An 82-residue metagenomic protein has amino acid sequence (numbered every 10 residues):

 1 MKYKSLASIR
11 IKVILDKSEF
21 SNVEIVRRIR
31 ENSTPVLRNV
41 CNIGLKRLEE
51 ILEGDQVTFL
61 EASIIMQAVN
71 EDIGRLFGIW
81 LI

Functional and structural regions predicted by a protein language model:
M1-P35: A short, Lys/Arg-rich alpha-helix, primarily the initiator
A7, S18, C41, D55-T58: Flexible coil/turn residues that form the inter-helical turn or adjacent wing/linker of helix-turn-helix
S21, R30-K46, D72-I73: Short, basic interhelical loop/turn and adjoining N-cap of the next helix at nucleic-acid- or acidic-partner-contacting
R28, I51, I79: Residues in the recognition helix of alpha-helical DNA-binding motifs
N32-S33, D55, W80: The DNA-recognition helices of helix-turn-helix-type DNA-binding domains
I43-L48, I79-L81: Short linear capping/connector segments at secondary-structure termini
K46, E50-Q67: Short, basic-rich loop-to-helix N-cap that marks the start of a DNA-contacting helix
F59, N70-I82: Short C-terminal boundary/hinge segments that cap the last helix of small helical domains
